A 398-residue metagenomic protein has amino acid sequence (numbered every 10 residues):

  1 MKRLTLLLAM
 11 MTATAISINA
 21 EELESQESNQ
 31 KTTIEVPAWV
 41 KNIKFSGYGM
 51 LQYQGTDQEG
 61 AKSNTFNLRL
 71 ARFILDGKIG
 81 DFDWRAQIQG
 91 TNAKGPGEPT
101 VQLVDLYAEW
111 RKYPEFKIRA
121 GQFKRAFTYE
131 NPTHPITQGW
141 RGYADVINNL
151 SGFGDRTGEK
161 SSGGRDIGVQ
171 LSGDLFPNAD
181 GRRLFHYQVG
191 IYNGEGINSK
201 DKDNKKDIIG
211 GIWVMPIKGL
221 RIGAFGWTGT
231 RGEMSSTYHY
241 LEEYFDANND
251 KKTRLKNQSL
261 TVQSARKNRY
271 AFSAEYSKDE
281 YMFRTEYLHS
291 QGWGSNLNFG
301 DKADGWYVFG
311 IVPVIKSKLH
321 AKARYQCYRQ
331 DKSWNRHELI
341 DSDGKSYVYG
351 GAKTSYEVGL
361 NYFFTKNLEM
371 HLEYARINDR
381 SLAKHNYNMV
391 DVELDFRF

Functional and structural regions predicted by a protein language model:
M1-M50: N-terminal periplasmic/intermembrane-space "pro-region" immediately following the signal or transit peptide
T14-A15, F82, R336: Hydrophobic alpha-helical membrane context
L23, Q58-G60, Y107, R111 (+3 more regions): Outer-membrane beta-barrel pore domains
T32-G194, K202-I209, W213-I222, F309-P313 (+1 more regions): Outer membrane beta-barrel
L51, R125, N198, W227 (+1 more regions): Short, electropositive, low-hydrophobicity segments enriched in small/polar residues
G158, S199, T261: Charge-dense, low-complexity intrinsically disordered segments
G190-N198, M234-S236, Y240: Active-site-proximal beta-alpha loop/turn segments in soluble metabolic enzymes
S199-K205, A265-K267: Interfacial loop-to-helix transition and helix-capping segments at the boundaries of transmembrane helices
